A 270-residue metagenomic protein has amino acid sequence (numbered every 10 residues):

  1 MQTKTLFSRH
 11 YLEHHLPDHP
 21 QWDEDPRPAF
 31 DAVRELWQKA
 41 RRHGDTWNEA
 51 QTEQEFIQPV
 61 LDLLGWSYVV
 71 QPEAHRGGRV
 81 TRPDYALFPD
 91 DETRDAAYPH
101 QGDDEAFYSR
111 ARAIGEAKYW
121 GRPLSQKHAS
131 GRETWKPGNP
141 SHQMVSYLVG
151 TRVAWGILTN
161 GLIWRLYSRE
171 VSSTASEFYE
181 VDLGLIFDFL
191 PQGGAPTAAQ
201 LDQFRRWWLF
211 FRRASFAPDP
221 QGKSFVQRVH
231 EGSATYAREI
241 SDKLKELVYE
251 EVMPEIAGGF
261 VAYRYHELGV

Functional and structural regions predicted by a protein language model:
M1-A40, A96-A113, A117-V270: Short, basic/polar, glycine-containing "phosphate-handling" surface segments that engage DNA
R41-G78: Acidic-basic catalytic patches of nuclease active cores, encompassing PD-(D/E)XK and other metal-cofactor nuclease
T46-Q54, R79, S109, T134 (+1 more regions): Generic alpha-helical scaffold signal
V60-D62, D91, Y119-G121: Short glycine-rich, polar/acidic loop-and-turn segments at beta strand-coil junctions
V69-A74, E92-H100: Gly/Pro-rich turn-and-neighbor structural signature
R76-T81, L158: A short catalytic or substrate-binding loop motif that flags glycine-/basic-rich loops and adjacent residues that bind
R79-E92: Charged, often glycine-rich, active-site loop that binds/positions anionic groups
